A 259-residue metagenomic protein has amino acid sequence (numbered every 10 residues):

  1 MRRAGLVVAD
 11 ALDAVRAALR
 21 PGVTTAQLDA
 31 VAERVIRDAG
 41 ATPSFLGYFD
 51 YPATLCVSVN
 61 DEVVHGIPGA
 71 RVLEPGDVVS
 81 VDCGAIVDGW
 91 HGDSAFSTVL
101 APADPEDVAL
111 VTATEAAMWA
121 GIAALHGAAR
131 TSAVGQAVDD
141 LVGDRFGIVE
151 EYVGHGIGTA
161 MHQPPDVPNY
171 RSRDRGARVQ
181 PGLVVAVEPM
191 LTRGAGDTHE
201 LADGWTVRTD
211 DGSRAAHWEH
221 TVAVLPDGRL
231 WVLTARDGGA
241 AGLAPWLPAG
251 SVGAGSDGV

Functional and structural regions predicted by a protein language model:
R2-V259: Active-site neighborhoods and metal-handling regions in enzymes and metal-associated proteins
